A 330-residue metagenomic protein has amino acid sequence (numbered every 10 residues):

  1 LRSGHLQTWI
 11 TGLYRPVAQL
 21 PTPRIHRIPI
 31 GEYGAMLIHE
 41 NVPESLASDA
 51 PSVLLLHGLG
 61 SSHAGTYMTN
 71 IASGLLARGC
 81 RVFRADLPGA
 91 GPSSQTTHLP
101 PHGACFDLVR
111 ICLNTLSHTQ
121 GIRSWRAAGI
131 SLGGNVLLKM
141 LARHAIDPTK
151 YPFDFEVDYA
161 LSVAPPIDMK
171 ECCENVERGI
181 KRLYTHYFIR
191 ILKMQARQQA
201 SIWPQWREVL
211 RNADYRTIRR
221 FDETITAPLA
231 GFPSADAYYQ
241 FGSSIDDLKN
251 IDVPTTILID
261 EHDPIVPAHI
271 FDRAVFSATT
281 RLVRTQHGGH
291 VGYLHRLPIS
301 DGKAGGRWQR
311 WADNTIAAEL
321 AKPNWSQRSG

Functional and structural regions predicted by a protein language model:
G4-S45, G302: N-terminal cap/lid segment of alpha/beta-hydrolase-fold proteins
D49-G58: Short beta-strand element of the alpha/beta-hydrolase
S61-A64, A72-T96: Conserved alpha/beta-hydrolase
G74, P88-R126: Catalytic nucleophile-loop/oxyanion-hole region of alpha/beta-hydrolase and closely related hydrolase-like folds
I122-L229: Alpha/beta-hydrolase-fold enzymes
T224-D247, V253: Active-site nucleophile elbow and catalytic-triad environment of alpha/beta-hydrolase enzymes
I251, I257-I259, D263: Short beta-strand/loop motif that positions the catalytic acidic residue of the alpha/beta-hydrolase fold
G288-R310: Catalytic histidine-centered segment of alpha/beta-hydrolase-like enzymes
